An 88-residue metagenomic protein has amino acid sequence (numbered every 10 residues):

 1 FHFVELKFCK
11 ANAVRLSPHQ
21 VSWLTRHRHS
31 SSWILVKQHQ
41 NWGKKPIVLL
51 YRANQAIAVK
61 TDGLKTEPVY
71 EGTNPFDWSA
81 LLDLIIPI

Functional and structural regions predicted by a protein language model:
F1-K10: Conserved catalytic cores of phosphodiester-cleaving nucleases, focusing on short active-site segments
C9-R28: Mg2+/Mn2+-dependent nuclease catalytic core
T25-A56: Nucleic-acid nuclease catalytic cores
A53-T66: Acidic, Ser/Thr-rich peripheral helices and adjacent loops at domain boundaries
K65-I88: Charged phosphate-binding loop/patch that engages nucleotide di/tri-phosphates or the phosphate backbone of nucleic
